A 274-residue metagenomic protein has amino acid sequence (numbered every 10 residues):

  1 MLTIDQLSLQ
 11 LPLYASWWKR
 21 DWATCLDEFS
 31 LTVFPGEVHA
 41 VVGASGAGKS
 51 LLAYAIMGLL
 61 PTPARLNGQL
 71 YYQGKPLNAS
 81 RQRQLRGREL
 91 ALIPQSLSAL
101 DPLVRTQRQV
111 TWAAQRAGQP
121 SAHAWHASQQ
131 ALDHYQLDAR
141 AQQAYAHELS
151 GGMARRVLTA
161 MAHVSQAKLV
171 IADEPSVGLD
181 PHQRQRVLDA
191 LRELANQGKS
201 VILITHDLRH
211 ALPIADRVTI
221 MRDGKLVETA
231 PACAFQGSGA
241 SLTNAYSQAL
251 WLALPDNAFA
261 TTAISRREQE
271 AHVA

Functional and structural regions predicted by a protein language model:
V104-Q115: Q-loop/switch helix immediately C-terminal to the Walker
H123-R140: Conserved ABC ATPase "signature" region
Y145-L149: Conserved ABC ATPase signature
A162-H163: ABC ATPase C-loop
T205-H206: H-loop/switch region of ABC-family ATPase nucleotide-binding domains
A211-P213: A short, surface-exposed alpha-helical micro-motif characterized by mixed small hydrophobic and charged/polar residues
G237-A274: C-terminal boundary and immediately downstream tail of ABC-type ATPase nucleotide-binding domains
